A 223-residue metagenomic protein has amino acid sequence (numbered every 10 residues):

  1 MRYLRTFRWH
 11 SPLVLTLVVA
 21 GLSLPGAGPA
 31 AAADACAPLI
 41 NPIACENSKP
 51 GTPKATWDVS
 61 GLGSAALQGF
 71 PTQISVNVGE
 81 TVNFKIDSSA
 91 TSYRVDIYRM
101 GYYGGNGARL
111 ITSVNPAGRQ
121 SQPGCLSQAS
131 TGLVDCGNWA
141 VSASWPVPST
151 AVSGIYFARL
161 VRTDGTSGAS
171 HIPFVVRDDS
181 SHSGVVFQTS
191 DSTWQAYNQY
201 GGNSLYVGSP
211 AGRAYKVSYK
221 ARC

Functional and structural regions predicted by a protein language model:
R2-A32: Secretory targeting and sorting signals
D34-A66: Proline/serine/threonine-rich low-complexity linkers at boundaries of modular beta-sandwich domains
L67-P173: Ligand-binding face of N-terminal immunoglobulin V-set domains in extracellular IgSF glycoproteins
S88-Y93, I97-G101, A108, S113-V114 (+1 more regions): Aromatic-Pro/Gly-enriched surface loop or interdomain linker that acts as a lid/target-recognition segment
